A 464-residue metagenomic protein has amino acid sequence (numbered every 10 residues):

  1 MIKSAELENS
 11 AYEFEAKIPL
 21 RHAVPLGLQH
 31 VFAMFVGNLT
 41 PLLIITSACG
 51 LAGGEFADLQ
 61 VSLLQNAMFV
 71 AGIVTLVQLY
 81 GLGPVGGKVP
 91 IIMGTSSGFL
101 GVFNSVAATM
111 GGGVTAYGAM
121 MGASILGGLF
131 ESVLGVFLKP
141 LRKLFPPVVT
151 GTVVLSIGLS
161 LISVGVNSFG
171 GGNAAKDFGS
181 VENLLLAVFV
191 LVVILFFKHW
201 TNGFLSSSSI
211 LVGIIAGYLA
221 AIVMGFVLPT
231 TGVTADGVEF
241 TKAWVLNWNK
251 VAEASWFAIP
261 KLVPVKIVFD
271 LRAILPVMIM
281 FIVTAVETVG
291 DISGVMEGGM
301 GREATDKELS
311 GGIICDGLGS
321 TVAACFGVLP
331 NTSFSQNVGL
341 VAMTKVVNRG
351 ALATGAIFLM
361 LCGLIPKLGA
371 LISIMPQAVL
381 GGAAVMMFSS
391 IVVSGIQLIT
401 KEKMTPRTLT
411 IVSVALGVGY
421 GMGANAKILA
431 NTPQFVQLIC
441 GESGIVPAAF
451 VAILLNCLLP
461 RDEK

Functional and structural regions predicted by a protein language model:
I2-R21, I45-G54, D58, V85 (+3 more regions): Transmembrane alpha-helical segments and their short flanking loops that form helix-hairpins/helix-helix interfaces
L20, T46-K88, L275-R349: Membrane-embedded helical hairpins/re-entrant loop segments and their flanking transmembrane helices within multi-pass
A23-A187, K367-L368, I374, A378 (+3 more regions): Early transmembrane hairpin of solute transport permeases
L26-M34, L39, V70-L79, G101-V106 (+10 more regions): Hydrophobic core segments of alpha-helical transmembrane domains in multi-pass membrane transport and ion-translocation
G53, D58-S62, F178-E182, V192-I259 (+4 more regions): Flexible hinge motifs at transmembrane-helix junctions and intramembrane kinks/re-entrant loops in multi-pass membrane
V74-G86, F130-K143, V192-G203, I292-G298 (+3 more regions): C-terminal ends of transmembrane helices
E182-L185, K266-A273, E303-G312, V346-G350 (+2 more regions): Membrane-interfacial loop-to-helix junctions in multi-pass transporters
